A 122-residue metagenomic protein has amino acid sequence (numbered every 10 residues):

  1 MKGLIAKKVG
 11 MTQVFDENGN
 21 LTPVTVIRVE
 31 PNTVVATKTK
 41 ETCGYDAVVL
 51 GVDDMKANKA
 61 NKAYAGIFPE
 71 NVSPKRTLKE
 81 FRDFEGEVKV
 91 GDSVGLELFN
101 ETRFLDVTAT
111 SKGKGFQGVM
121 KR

Functional and structural regions predicted by a protein language model:
M1-R122: Extended basic (Lys/Arg/His-rich) segments that typically form rRNA-contacting surfaces in ribosomal proteins
